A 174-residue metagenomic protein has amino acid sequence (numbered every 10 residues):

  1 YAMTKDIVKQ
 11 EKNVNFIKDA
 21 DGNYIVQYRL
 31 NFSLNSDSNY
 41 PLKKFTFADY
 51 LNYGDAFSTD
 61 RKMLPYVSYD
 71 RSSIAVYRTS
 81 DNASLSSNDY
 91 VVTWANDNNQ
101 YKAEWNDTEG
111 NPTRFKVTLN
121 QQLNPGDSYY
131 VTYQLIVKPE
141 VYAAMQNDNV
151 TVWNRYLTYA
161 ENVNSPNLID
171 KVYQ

Functional and structural regions predicted by a protein language model:
Y1, L30, D49, Q121 (+1 more regions): Serine/threonine-enriched low-complexity regions used as flexible
Y1-G22: Low-complexity, acidic Ser/Thr/Pro/Gly-rich terminal tails and inter-domain linkers that flank the onset of structured
I7, V14, F32-L34, L135 (+1 more regions): Hydrophobic beta-strand positions in extracellular immunoglobulin-like domains
K18-L51: Short beta-strand elements of extracellular/lumenal beta-sandwich folds
D21-Q27, K44, P112, G126-Y130 (+1 more regions): A general secondary-structure signal for short beta-strands and their flanking turns/coil in non-transmembrane regions
T46-A83: Solvent-exposed beta-hairpin/edge-strand motifs
F57, N82-V91, N164-I169: Surface-exposed loop/edge segments in extracytoplasmic proteins
V76-A144: Extracellular adhesion/glycan-binding regions together with long Ser/Thr- and acidic-residue-rich low-complexity tracts
